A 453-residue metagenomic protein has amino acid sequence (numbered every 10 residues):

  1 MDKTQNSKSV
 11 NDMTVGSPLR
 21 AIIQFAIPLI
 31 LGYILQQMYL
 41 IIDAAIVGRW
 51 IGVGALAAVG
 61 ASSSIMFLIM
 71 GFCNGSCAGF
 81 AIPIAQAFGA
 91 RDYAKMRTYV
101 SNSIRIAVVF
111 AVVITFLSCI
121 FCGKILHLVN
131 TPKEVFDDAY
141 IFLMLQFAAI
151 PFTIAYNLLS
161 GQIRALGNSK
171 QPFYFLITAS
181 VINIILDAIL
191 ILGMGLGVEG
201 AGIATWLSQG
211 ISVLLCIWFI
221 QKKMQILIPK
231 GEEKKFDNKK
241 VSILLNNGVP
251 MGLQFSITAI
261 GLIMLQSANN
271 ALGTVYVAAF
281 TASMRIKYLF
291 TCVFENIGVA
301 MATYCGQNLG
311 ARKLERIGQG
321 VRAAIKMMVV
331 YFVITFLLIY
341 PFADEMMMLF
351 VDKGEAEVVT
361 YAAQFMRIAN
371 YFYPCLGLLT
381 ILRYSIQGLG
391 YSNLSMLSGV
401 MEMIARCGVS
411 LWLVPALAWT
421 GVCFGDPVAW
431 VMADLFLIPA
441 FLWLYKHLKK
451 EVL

Functional and structural regions predicted by a protein language model:
M1-A26, I84-A149, G193-V249, C305-F372 (+1 more regions): Short alpha-helical transmembrane segments in multi-pass integral membrane proteins
V15, L19-M38, I42, I65-F72 (+7 more regions): Residue-level signal for short hydrophobic patches within transmembrane helices of multi-pass membrane transporters
Q24-D43, L145, Y156, A179 (+4 more regions): Transmembrane helical elements of multi-pass membrane transporters/channels
M38-L56, L126-K133, I189-L196, S256-L289 (+3 more regions): Helix-terminus/linker motif at the lipid-water interface of multi-pass membrane proteins
V47-F67, K133-D138, V198-E199, K240-N247 (+5 more regions): Interfacial/gating helices of multi-pass transporter permease domains
L56-F116, T153-P172, A279-A343, L376-S398: Small-residue-rich hydrophobic transmembrane alpha-helices
L68-G71, N183-A188, V213-I217, L289-C292 (+3 more regions): Hydrophobic transmembrane alpha-helices of multi-pass small-molecule transporters
C77, L145-R164, P172-S180, A201-L214 (+4 more regions): Short runs within selected transmembrane alpha-helices of multi-pass transporters and secretion channels
